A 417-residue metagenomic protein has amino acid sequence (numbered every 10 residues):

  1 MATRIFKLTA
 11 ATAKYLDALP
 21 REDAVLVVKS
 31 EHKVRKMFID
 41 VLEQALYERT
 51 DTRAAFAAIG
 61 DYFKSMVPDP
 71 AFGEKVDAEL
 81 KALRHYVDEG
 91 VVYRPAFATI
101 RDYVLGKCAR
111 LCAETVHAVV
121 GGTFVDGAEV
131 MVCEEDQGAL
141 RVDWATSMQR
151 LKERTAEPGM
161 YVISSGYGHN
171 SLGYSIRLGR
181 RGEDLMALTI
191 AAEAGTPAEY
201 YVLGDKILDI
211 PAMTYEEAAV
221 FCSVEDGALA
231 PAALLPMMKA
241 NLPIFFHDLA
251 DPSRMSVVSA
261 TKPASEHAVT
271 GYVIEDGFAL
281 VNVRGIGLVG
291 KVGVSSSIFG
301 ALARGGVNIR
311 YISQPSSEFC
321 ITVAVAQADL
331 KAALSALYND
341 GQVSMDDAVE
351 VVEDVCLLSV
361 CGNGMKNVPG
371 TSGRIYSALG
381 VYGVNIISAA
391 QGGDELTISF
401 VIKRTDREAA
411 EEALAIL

Functional and structural regions predicted by a protein language model:
M1-A230, L234, A324, V401-K403: Nucleotide/pyrophosphate-binding catalytic subdomain
T3-I5, M160, N241, M255 (+2 more regions): A residue-level signal for beta-strand positions that form part of recognition/binding surfaces within mature
E22, E157-P158, A240, G305 (+1 more regions): Structured helix-beta-strand junction loops
K29-H32, G127-V130, G166-Y167, L203-L208 (+4 more regions): Short, ordered loop/turn segments at secondary-structure junctions
T123, P197-E199, P243, N308 (+1 more regions): Residue-level detector of anion-binding/catalytic polar loops
E199, P243-F246, D251, H267: Internal nucleotide-binding/catalytic subdomain
R254-L417: A conserved regulatory-domain signal marking ACT and ACT-like small-molecule sensing domains and adjacent regulatory
